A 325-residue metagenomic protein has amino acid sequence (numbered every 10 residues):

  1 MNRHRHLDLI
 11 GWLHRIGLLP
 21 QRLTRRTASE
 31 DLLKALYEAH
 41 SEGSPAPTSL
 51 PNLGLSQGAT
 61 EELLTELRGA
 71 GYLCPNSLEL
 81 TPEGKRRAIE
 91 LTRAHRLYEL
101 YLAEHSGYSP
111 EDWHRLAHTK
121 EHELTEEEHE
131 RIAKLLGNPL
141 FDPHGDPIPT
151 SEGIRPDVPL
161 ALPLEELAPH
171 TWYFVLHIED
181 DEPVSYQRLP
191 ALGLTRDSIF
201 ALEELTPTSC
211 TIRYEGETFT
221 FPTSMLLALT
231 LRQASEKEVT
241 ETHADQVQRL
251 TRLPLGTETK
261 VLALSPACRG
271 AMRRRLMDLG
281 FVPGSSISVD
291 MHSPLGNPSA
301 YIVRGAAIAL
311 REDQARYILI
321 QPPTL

Functional and structural regions predicted by a protein language model:
N2-L33: Short alpha-helical segments that sit at the start of domains
S29-Y37, A88-I89, L262: Hydrophobic residues on short alpha-helical segments
E42-G54, V175: Short acidic, hydrophobic short linear motifs in intrinsically disordered regions
G54-G69, V184-Q187: Short amphipathic alpha-helical interaction segments
R68-L78: A short, conserved structural fragment
S77-H95: Basic, amphipathic "hinge/linker" alpha-helix immediately C-terminal to the N-terminal HTH DNA-binding motif
H122-L264, M272: Mid-protein regulatory/catalytic core that forms ligand/cofactor-binding pockets and protein-protein interaction
S198, S285-S286, A306: Structural motif
